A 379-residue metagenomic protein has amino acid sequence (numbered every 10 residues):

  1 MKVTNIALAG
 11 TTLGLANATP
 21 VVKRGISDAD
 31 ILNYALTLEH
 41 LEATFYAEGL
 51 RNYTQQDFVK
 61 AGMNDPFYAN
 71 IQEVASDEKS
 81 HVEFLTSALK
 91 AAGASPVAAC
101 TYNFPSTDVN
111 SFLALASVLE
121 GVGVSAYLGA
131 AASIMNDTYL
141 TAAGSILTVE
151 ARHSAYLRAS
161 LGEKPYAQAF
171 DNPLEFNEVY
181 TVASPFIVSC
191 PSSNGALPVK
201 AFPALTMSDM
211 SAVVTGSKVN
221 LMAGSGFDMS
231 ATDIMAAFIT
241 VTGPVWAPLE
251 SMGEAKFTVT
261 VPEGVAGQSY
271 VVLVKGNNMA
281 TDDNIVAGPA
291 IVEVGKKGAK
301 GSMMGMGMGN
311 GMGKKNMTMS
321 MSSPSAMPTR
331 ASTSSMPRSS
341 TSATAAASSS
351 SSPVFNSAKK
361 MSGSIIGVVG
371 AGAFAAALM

Functional and structural regions predicted by a protein language model:
M1-G10, S362-I365: Classical eukaryotic N-terminal signal peptides for Sec-dependent ER targeting/secretion, especially the positively
M1-V3, A18, A358: Universal eukaryotic N-terminal targeting presequences
V3, K315-N316, A331, S339 (+1 more regions): Intrinsically disordered, low-complexity regulatory segments of nuclear proteins
T11-G25, A375-M379: N-terminal signal peptide
L15-A18, Y68-I71, S339: A common structural microfeature
V21-R330: All-alpha RGS (Regulator of G-protein Signaling) helical domain and cognate RGS-like helical scaffolds
T318-S352: Extracellular mucin-like PTS domains
S352-M379: Cleavable C-terminal sorting propeptides in eukaryotic secreted/cell-surface proteins
